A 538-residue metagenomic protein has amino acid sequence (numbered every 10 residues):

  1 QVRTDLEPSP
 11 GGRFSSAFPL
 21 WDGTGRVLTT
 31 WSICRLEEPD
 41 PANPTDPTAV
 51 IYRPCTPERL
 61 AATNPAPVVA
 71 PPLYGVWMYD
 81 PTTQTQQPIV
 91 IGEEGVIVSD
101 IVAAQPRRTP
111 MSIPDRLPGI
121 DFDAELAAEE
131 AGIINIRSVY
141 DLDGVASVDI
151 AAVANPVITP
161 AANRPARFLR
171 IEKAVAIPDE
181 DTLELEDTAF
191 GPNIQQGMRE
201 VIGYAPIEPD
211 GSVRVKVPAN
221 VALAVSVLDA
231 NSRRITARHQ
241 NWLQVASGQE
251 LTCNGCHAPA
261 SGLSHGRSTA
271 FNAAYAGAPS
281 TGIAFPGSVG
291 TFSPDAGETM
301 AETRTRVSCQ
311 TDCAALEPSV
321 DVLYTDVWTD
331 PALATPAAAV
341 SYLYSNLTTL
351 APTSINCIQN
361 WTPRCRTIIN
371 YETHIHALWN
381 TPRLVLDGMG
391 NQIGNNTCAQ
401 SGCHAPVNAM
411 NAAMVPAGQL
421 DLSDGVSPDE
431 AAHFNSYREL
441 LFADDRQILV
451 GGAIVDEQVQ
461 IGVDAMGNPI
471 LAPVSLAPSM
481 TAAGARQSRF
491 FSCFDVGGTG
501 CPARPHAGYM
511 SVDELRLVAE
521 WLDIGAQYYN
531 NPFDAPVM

Functional and structural regions predicted by a protein language model:
Q1-Y79: Loop/turn-rich, solvent-exposed surfaces of beta-rich toroidal or solenoidal domains
D5-P8, T56-E58, A62-A70, V157-A162 (+4 more regions): Short consensus segments that form the blades of beta-propeller domains, in both extracellular/periplasmic
L6-P10, I89-E94: Surface loop/turn motifs at the tips and blade-to-blade linkers of beta-strand repeat domains
P8-T24, D100-A127: Structural signature of eukaryotic scaffold interfaces centered on beta-propeller domains
D80-Q84: Short loop/turn segments that connect beta-strands within beta-propeller blades
S138-V139, D143-V157, R164-A166, A174-V175 (+5 more regions): Aromatic- and Gly/Pro-enriched helix-to-coil junctions and flexible linker segments
F190-P209: Short, acidic Ser/Thr/Gly-rich low-complexity loop/linker segments typical of extracellular and cell-surface proteins
D210-K216: Short, surface-exposed beta-strand/beta-hairpin micro-motifs centered on an aromatic residue
